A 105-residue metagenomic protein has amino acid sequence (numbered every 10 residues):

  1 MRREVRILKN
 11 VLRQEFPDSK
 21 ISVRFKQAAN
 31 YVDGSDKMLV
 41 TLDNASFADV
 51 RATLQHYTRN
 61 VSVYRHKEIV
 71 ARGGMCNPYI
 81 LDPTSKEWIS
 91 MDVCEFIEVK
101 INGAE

Functional and structural regions predicted by a protein language model:
M1-E105: Intrinsic low-complexity, intrinsically disordered or marginally ordered coil/linker segments
